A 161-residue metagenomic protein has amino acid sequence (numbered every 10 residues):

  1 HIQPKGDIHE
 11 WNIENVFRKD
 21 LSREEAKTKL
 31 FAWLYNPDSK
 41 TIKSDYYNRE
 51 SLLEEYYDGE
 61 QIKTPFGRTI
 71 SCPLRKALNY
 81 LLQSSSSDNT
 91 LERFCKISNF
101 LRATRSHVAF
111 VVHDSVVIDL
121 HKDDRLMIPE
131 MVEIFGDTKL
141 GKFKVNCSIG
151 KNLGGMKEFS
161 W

Functional and structural regions predicted by a protein language model:
H1-L74: Helical catalytic core of nucleic-acid polymerases
G6-E10, N79, H113: Histidine-centered active-site/metal-ligand motif
L21, Y35, C95-R102, V117 (+2 more regions): Hydrophobic alpha-helix feature that most strongly marks membrane-spanning transmembrane helices and their immediate
L30, H107-H121: Catalytic palm active-site di-aspartate
R49-L52, E92-T104, M127-T138: Generic non-transmembrane alpha-helical segments
R75-S98: Conserved pre-motif C helix in the palm subdomain of viral-like polymerases
T90, D114-V116, V145: Hydrophobic, well-ordered secondary-structure elements that form the walls of internal hydrophobic environments
K122-W161: Polymerase palm active-site segment centered on the conserved acidic dipeptide of motif C
